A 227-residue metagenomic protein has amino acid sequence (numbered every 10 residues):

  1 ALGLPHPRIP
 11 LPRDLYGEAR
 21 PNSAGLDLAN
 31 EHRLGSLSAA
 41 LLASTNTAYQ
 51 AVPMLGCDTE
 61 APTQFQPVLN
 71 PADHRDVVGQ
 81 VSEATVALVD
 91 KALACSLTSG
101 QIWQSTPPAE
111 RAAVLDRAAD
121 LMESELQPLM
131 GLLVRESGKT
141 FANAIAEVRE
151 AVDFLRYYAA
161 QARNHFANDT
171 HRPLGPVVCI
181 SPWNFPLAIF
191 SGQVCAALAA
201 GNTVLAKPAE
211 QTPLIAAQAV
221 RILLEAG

Functional and structural regions predicted by a protein language model:
A1-A94, T98-Q101, S105-S124, G131-L132 (+1 more regions): Terminal low-complexity tails and localization/encapsulation signals of metabolic enzymes
V134, G138-F141, A160-G227: Rossmann-like NAD(P) dinucleotide-binding subdomain of oxidoreductase/dehydrogenase enzymes
